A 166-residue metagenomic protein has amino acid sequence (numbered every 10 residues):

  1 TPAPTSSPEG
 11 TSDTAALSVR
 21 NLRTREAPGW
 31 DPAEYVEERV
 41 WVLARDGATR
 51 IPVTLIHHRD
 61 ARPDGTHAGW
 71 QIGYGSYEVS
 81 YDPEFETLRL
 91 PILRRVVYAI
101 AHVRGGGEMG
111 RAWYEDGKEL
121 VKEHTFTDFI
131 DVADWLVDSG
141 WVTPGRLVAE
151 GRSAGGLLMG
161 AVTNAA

Functional and structural regions predicted by a protein language model:
T1-V19: Structured, non-catalytic alpha/beta "coupling" segments that mediate domain-domain communication and provide generic
T14-S18, R23-S153, L158-A161: Cap/lid segment of the alpha/beta-hydrolase catalytic domain
N164-A166: A glycine-rich beta-turn/hairpin centered on an aromatic-Pro dipeptide
